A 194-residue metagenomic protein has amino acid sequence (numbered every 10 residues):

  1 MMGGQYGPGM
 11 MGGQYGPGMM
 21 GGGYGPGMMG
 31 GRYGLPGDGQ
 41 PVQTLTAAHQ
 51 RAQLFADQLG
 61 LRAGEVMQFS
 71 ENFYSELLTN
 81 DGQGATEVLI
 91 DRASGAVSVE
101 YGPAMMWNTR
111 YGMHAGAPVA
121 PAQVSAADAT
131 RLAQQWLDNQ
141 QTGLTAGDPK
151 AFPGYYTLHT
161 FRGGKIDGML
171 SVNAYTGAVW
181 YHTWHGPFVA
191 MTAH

Functional and structural regions predicted by a protein language model:
M1-S171, Y175-H194: Extracellular/periplasmic low-complexity linear segments
